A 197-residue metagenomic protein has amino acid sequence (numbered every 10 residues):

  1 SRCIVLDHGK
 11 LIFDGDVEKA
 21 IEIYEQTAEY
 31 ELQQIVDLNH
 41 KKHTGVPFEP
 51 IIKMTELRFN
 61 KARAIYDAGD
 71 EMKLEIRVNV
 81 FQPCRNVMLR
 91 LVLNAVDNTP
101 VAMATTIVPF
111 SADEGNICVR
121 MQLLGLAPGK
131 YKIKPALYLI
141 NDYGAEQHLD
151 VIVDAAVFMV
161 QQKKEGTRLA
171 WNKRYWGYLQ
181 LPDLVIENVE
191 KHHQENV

Functional and structural regions predicted by a protein language model:
S1-V197: Localized sequence-composition bias
